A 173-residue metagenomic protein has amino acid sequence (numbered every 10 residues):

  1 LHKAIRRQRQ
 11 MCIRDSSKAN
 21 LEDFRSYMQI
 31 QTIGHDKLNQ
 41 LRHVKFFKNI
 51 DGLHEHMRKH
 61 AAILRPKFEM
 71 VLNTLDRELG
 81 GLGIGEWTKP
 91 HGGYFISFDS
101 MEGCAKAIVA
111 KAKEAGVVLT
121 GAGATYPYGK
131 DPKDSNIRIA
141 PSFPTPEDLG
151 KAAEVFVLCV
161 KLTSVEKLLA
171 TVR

Functional and structural regions predicted by a protein language model:
L1-I13: Single conserved hydrophobic/aromatic residue that forms the stacking wall/gate of nucleotide- or nucleobase-binding
D15-N20, N49, D99-G103: Short loop segments at secondary-structure junctions
F24-Q31, N49-N73: Structural signature of PLP-dependent enzymes
A61-L72, I84-D99: Conserved glycine-rich beta-strand-loop-beta hairpin in the small C-terminal domain of fold type I
M101-A105, P144-P146: Helix N-cap motif at beta-to-alpha junctions
E114, K130-R173: PLP-dependent enzyme catalytic core of the Aspartate aminotransferase-like
V118: Residue-level detector of anion-binding/catalytic polar loops
